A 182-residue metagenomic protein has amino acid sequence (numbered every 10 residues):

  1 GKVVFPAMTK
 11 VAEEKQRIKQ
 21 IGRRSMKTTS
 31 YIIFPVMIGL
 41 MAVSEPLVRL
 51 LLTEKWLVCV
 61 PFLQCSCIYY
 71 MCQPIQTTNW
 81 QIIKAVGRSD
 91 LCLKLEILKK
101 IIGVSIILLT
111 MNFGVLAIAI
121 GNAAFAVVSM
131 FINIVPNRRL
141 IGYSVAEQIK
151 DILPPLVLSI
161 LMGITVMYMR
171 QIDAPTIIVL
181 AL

Functional and structural regions predicted by a protein language model:
G1-I33, W80-A85: Helix-loop junctions and terminal segments of transmembrane helices in multi-pass membrane transport/translocation
V3, A7, A12-Q20, V135-L153: Interhelical loop/hinge segments that connect adjacent transmembrane helices in multipass membrane
P6, K10, E45, R49 (+7 more regions): Transmembrane helix-loop junctions in multipass membrane proteins, especially transporters and channels
A7, V36-A42, A119, A146-L158 (+1 more regions): Juxtamembrane/interfacial segments around transmembrane helices
K19, R23-I32, K99, A146 (+3 more regions): Alpha-helical transmembrane segments of multi-pass membrane proteins
G22-Q73, V104-L109, I160-Q171: Alpha-helical transmembrane segments of multi-pass membrane transport and lipid-handling proteins
P61-G87, L91-I107, M111-R139, M162: Short runs within selected transmembrane alpha-helices of multi-pass transporters and secretion channels
F113, I149-L182: Transmembrane alpha-helical segments of multi-pass transport proteins
